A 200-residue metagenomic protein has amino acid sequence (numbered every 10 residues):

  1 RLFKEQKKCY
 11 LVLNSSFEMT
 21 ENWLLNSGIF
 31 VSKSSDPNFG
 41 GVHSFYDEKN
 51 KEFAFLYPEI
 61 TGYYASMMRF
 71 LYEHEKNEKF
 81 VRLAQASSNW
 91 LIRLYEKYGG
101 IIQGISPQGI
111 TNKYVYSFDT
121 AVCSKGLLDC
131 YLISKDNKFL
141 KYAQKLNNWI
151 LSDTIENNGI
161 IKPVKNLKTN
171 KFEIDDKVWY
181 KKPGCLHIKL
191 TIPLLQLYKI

Functional and structural regions predicted by a protein language model:
R1-I200: Glycan-recognition and catalytic cores of secretory/periplasmic carbohydrate-active enzymes
